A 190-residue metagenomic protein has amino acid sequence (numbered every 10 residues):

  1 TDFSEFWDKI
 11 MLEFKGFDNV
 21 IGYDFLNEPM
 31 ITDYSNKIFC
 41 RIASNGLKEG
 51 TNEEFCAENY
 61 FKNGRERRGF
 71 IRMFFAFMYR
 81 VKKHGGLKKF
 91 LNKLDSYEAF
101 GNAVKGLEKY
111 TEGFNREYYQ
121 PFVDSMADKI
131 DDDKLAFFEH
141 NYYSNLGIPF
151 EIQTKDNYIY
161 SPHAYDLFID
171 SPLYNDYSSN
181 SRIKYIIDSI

Functional and structural regions predicted by a protein language model:
T1-I169, L173: Active-site region of glycoside hydrolase catalytic domains
D128, D132-K134, S179-I190: Catalytic-core region of carbohydrate-active enzymes that cleave or remodel glycosidic bonds
N175-Y177: Short glycine-enriched, charge-decorated loop/helix-capping segments at active-site entrances that position
